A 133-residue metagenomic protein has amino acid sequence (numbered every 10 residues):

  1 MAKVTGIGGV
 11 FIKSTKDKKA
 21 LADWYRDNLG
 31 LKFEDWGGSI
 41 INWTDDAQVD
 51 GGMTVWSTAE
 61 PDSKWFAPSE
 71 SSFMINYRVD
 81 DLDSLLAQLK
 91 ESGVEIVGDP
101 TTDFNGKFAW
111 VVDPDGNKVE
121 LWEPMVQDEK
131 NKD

Functional and structural regions predicted by a protein language model:
M1, V49, F66-P68, T102: Sterically constrained small-residue positions within well-ordered secondary structures of folded domains
M1-G9, E34-W36, L86-D133: Vicinal oxygen chelate
A2-T5, F11-V55: Core segments of cupin and vicinal oxygen chelate
I7-K16, T44, D62-L89, K107-V112 (+1 more regions): Vicinal oxygen chelate
K19, D23, D27, D80-E91 (+1 more regions): Replace "anionic and nucleotidyl ligands
V55-W56, L121: Broad, structure-driven detector of short, well-ordered beta-strand segments within folded domains
W56-P61, V94: Short amphipathic beta-strand starts and helix->beta connectors
